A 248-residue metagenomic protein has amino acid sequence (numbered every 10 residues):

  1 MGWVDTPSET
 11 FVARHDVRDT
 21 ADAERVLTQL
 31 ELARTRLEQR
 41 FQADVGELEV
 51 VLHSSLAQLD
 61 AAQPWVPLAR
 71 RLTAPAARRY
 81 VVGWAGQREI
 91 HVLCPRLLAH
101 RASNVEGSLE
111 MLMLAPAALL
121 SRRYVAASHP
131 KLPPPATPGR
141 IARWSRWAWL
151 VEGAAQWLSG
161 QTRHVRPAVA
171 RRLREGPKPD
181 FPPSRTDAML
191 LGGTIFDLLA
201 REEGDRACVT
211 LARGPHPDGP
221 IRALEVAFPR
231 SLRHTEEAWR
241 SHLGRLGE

Functional and structural regions predicted by a protein language model:
V4-D22, R96-R101: Acidic/histidine-rich, surface-exposed loop or edge segments in extracytoplasmic proteins
V17-L32, E106-M111, A115, S145 (+5 more regions): Soluble non-cytosolic domains of exported or imported proteins
R18-L72, E106, M113, Y124: Zn2+-dependent metallopeptidase catalytic core
R34-F41, P116-L120, Y124-L132, L158-R163 (+4 more regions): Sec/Tat-exported extracytoplasmic proteins
L37-H53, A127, K131-T137, A168-A170 (+1 more regions): Surface-exposed patches in mature extracellular/periplasmic domains of secreted proteins
A57-Q63, H164-V165, D218-A223: Secretory-pathway/luminal and periplasmic proteins that interact with or process carbohydrate-rich
P75-V165: Zinc-dependent metallopeptidase catalytic helix centered on the HExxH motif and its immediate flanking segment
K178-E248: Pan-zinc metallopeptidase signature
